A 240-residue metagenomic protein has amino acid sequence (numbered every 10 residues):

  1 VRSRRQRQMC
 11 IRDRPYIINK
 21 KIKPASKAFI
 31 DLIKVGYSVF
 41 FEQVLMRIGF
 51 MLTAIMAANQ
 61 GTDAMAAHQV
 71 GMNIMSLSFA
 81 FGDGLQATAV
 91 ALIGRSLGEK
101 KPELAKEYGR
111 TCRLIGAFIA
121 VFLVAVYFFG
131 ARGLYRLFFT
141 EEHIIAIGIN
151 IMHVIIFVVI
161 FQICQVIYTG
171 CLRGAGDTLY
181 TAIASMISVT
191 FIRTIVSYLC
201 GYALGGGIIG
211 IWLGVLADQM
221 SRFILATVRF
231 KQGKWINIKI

Functional and structural regions predicted by a protein language model:
V1-I11: Single conserved hydrophobic/aromatic residue that forms the stacking wall/gate of nucleotide- or nucleobase-binding
R4, I151, I208-T227: Small-residue-rich transmembrane alpha-helices that serve as helix-helix interface/gating elements in multipass
Q8, K21-L52, M56, L77 (+5 more regions): Hydrophobic faces of transmembrane alpha-helices in multi-pass small-molecule transporters and flippases across diverse
Q8, M51, V121-R132, R193-Y198 (+1 more regions): Membrane-embedded alpha-helical segments of multi-pass transporters/permeases
A28-V35, M56-S76, H143-N150, D177 (+1 more regions): Interfacial/gating helices of multi-pass transporter permease domains
V44-G71, L77, R95, Y135-E142 (+1 more regions): Helix-terminus/linker motif at the lipid-water interface of multi-pass membrane proteins
A67-A131, Q162-M186, I195: Small-residue-rich hydrophobic transmembrane alpha-helices
F122-I149: Short membrane-interface helical motifs at transmembrane helix boundaries in multi-pass membrane transporters
